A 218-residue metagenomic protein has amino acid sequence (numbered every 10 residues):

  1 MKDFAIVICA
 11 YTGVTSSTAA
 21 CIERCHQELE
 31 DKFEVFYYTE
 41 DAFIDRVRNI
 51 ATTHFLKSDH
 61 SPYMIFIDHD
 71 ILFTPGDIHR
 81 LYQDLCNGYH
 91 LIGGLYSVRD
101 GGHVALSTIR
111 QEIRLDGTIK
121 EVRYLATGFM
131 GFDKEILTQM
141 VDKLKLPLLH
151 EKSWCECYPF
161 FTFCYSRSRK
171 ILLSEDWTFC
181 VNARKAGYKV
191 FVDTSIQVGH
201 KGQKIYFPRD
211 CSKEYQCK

Functional and structural regions predicted by a protein language model:
M1-A42, R46: N-proximal low-complexity "stem/linker" segments adjacent to membrane-targeting elements
I8-C9, C25, D41, D70 (+3 more regions): Polar low-complexity intrinsically disordered regions
E30, C86, R184: Anion (oxyanion) recognition and catalysis
N49-Y63: Active-site nucleotide-sugar/metal-binding loop of Leloir-type enzymes
T52, T74-C164: Conserved catalytic core of nucleotide-sugar-dependent glycosyltransferases
H60-L72: Short beta-strand-to-loop acidic/aromatic patch adjacent to the donor-nucleotide binding site
Y63, Y89-L91, V190: Short, Asp-centered acidic motifs that coordinate Mg2+ and/or phosphate in catalytic or ligand-binding sites
L144-K218: C-terminal catalytic/acceptor-binding lobe
